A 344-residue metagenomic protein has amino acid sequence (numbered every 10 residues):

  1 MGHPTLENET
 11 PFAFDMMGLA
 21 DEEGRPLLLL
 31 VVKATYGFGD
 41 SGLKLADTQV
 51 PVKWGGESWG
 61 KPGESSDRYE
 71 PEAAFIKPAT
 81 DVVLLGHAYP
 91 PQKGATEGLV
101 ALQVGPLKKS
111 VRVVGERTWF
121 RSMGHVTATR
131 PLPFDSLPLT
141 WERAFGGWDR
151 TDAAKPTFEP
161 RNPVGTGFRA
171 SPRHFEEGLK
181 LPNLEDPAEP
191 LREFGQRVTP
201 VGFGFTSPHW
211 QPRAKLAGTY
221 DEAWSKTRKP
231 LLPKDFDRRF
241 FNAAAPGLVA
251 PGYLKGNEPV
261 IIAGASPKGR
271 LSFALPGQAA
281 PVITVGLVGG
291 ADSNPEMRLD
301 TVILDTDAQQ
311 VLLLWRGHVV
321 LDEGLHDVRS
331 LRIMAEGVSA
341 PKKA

Functional and structural regions predicted by a protein language model:
H3-A344: Extended intrinsically disordered or low-complexity segments
